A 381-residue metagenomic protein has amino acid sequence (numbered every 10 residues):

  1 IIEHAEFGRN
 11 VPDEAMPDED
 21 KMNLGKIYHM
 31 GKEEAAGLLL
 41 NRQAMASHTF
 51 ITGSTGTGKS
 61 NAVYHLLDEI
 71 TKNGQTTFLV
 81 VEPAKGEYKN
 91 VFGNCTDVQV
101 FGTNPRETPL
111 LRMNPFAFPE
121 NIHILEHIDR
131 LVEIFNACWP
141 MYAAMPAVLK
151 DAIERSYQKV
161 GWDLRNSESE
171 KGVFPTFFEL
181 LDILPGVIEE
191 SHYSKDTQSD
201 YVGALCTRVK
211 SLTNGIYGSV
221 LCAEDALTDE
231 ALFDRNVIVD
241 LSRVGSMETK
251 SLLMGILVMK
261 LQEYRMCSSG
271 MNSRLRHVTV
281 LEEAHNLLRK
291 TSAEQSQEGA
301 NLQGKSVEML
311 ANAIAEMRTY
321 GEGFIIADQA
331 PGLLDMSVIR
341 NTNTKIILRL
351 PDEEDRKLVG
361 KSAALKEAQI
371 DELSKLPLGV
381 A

Functional and structural regions predicted by a protein language model:
I1-S54, N61-A62, L66-D68, N73 (+4 more regions): Basic- and hydrophobic-enriched, low-structure N-terminal and domain-boundary segments that flank ATP-binding catalytic
M30, S269-G270, D371-L373: Short proline/glycine-enriched turn/loop segments at secondary-structure junctions
E33, A44, T108, L232-D234 (+2 more regions): Short, solvent-exposed loop/turn segments at the edges of secondary structure
T49, V237, I325: Conserved beta-strand position immediately N-terminal to the Walker
G56, P83-K85, P105, A284 (+2 more regions): Short, ordered loop/turn segments at secondary-structure junctions
T57, H65-D68, A117-P119, Q297-E298 (+1 more regions): Conserved ATP-driven motor cores of ASCE-family P-loop NTPases powering translocation/secretion/packaging/pilus
L67-A315, T319-E322: P-loop NTPase motor domains
